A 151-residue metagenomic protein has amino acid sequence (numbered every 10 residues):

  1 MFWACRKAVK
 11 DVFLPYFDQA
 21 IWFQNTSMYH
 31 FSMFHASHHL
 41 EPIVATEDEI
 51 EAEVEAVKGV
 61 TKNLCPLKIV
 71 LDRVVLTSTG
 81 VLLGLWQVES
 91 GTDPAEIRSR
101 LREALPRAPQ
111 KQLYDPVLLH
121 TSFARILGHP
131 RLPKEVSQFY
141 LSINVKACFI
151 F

Functional and structural regions predicted by a protein language model:
M1-F151: Histidine-dependent nucleotide/RNA phosphoesterase domain, centered on the 2H-phosphoesterase fold with its duplicated
